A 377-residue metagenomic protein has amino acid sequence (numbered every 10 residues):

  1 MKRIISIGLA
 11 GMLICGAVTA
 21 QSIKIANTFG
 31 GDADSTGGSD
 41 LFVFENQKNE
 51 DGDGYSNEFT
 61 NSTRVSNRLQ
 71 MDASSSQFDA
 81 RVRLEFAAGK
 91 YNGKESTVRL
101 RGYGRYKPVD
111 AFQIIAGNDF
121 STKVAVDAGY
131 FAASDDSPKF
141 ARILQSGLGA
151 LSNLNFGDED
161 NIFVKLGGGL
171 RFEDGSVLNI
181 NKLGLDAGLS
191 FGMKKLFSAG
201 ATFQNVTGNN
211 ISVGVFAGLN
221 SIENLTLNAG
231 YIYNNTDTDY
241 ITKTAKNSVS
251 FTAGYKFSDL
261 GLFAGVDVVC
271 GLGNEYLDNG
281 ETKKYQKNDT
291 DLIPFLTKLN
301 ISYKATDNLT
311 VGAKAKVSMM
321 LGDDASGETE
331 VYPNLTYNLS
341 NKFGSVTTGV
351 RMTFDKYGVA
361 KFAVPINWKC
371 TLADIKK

Functional and structural regions predicted by a protein language model:
M1-K24, V109, A373-K377: Cleavable N-terminal export/targeting peptides
I5, Q21-F29, S74-A80, D110-I114 (+13 more regions): Outer-envelope beta-barrel architecture signal
I23-I25, F29, E58-S198, N205: Outer membrane beta-barrel
N27-G37, V82-F86, A116-N118, L166-L170 (+7 more regions): Transmembrane beta-barrel strands of outer-membrane/channel proteins
N57-V65, S96-L100, A141-A150, F172 (+8 more regions): Residues that define the transmembrane beta-barrel architecture of outer-membrane proteins
L69-S75, Y106-K107, S152-D158, L170 (+8 more regions): Residue-level signature of outer-membrane beta-barrel architecture
Q77, E159, S190-G200, Q204-D323: Detector for outer-membrane/organellar transmembrane beta-barrel domains, recognizing the amphipathic beta-strand
L335-L339, R351, G358-K377: Outer-membrane beta-barrel "beta-signal"
